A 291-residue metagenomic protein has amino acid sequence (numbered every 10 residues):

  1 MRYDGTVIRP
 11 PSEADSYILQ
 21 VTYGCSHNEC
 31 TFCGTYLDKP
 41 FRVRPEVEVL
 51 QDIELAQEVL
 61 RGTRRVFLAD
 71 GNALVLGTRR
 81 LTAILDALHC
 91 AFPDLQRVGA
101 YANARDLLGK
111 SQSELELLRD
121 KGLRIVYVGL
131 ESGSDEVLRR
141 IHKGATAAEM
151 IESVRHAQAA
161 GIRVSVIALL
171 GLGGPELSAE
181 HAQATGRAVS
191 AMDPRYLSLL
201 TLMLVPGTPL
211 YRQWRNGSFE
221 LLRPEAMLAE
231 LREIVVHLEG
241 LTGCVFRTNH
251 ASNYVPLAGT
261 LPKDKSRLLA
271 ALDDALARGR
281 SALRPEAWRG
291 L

Functional and structural regions predicted by a protein language model:
M1-E13, F92, R187-L291: Auxiliary Fe-S-binding modules of radical SAM enzymes
G5-E48: Canonical Radical SAM [4Fe-4S] cluster-binding loop centered on the CxxxCxxC motif and its immediate flanking residues
Y17-L19, R64-V66, Q96-A102, V126-V128 (+3 more regions): Hydrophobic faces of well-ordered beta-strands that scaffold small-molecule active sites in alpha/beta enzyme cores
C25, C33, V49, L68 (+6 more regions): Conserved, mostly hydrophobic/aromatic
V49, L81, S111, M150 (+3 more regions): Aromatic/hydrophobic pocket-lining residues that form the small-molecule binding cavity in soluble enzyme cores
Q57-A159: Conserved SAM/AdoMet-binding glycine-rich loop
R105, G133-V137, A157-H181, L200-P206 (+1 more regions): Conserved strand-turn element in the central/C-terminal portion of the radical SAM core barrel that lines
S113-L115, G173-A191: Catalytic cores of alpha/beta
